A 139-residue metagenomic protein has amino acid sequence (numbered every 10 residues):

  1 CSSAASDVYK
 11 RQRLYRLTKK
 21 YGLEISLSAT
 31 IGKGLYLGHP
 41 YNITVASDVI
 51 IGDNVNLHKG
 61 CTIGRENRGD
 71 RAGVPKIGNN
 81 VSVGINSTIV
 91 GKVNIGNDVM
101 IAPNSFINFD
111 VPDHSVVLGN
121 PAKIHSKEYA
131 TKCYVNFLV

Functional and structural regions predicted by a protein language model:
C1-A5, Y9: Single conserved hydrophobic/aromatic residue that forms the stacking wall/gate of nucleotide- or nucleobase-binding
K10-Y15, L37-G38: Short juxtamembrane and helix-loop transition motifs at transmembrane-helix boundaries in membrane proteins
Y15-L23: Metal-dependent phosphoesterase signature
Y21, L27, G32-K33, G38-S47 (+11 more regions): Left-handed beta-helix
D113-V135: Conserved beta-strand-loop-alpha-helix hinge in the C-terminal portion of ABC ATPase nucleotide-binding domains
F137-V139: Alpha-helical subdomain
